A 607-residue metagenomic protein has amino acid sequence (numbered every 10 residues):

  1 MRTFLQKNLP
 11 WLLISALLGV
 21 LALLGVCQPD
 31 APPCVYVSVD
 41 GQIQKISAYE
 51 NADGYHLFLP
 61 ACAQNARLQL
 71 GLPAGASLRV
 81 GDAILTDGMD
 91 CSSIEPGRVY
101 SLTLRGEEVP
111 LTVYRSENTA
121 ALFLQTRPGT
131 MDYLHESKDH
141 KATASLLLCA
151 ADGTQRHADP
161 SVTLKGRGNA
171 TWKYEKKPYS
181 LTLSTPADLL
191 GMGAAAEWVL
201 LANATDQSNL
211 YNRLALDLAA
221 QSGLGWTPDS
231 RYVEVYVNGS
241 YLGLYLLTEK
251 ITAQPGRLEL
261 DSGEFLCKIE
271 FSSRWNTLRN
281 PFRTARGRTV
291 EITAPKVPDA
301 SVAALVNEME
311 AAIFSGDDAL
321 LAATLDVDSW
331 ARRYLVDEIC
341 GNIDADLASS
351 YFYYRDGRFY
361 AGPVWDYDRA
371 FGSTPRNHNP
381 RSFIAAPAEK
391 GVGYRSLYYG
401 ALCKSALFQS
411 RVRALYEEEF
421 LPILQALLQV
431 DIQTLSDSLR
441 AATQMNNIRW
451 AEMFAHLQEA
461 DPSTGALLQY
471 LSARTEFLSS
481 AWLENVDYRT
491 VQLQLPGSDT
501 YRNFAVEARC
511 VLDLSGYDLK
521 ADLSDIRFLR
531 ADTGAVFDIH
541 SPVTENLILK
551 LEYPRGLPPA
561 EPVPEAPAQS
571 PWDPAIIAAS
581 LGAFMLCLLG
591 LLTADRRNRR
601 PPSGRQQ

Functional and structural regions predicted by a protein language model:
M1-S15, D573-I577, L592-R599: N-terminal Sec-pathway targeting helices
G19-E95, T103-V113: Predominantly extracytoplasmic/ectodomain segments of secreted and cell-surface proteins
I43-Y55, A83, N485-P567: Secondary-structure capping and domain/repeat boundary segments
L68-L70, E95-G106, L514, E545-G556: Append "Rare intracellular matches occur via the same short Y/T/C beta-strand/loop motifs
A142-A151, Q155-A202, P298: Conserved oxyanion/phosphate-binding beta-strand-loop segments in alpha/beta enzyme cores
A170, R288, K296-L347, Y353-D499 (+3 more regions): Middle-to-C-terminal accessory/interaction subdomains
A187-D188, A202, L224-P228, Y241-L335 (+2 more regions): Internal "kinase-insert"/substrate-recognition segments embedded within catalytic cores of ATP-dependent enzymes
M585-Q607: C-terminal membrane-anchoring or membrane-association module
